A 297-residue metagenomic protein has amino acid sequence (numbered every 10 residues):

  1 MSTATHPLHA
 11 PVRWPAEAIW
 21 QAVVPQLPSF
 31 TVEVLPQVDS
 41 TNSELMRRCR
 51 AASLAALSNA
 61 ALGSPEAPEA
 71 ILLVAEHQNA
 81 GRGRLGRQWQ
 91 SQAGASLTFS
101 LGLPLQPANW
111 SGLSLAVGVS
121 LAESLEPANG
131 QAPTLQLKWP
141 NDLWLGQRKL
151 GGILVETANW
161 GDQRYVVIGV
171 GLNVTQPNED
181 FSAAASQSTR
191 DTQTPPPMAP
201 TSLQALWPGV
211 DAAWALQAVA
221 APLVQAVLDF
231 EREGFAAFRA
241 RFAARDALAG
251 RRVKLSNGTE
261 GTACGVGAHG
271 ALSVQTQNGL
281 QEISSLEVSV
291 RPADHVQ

Functional and structural regions predicted by a protein language model:
M1-G130: N-terminal lobe of the biotin/lipoate ligase/transferase fold
S2-V12, L27, S53, Q106-L135 (+1 more regions): Long, positively charged amphipathic alpha-helical accessory segments at protein N-termini or as interdomain linkers
